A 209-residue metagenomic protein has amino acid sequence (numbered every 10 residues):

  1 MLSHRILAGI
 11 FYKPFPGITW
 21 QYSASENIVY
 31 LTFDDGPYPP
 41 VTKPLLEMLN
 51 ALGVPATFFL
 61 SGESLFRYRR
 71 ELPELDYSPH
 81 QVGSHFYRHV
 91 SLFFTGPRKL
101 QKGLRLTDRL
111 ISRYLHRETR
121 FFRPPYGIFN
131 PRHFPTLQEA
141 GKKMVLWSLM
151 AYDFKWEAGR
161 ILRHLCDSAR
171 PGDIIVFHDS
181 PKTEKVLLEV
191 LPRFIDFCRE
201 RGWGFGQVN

Functional and structural regions predicted by a protein language model:
H4-F93, G103, L110: Active-site beta->alpha N-cap acidic-glycine motif
P14-E26, A51-L52, K185-N209: C-terminal domain-boundary segment and adjacent tail
F33-D35, L60-G62, S84-F86, P124-Y126 (+3 more regions): A cross-domain feature marking catalytic cores of carbohydrate-active enzymes and several ubiquitous metabolic/repair
G36-P40, L60-Y68, V90-R98, R123-F129 (+2 more regions): Acidic-and-aromatic substrate-binding clefts and catalytic sites of carbohydrate-active enzymes
P44-L45, R70-E74, H133-T136, V190-R193: A short acidic, amphipathic alpha-helical/loop segment
L46-F59, Q81, V90, P97-P131 (+3 more regions): CE4/NodB-like, metal-dependent polysaccharide N-deacetylase domain that modifies extracellular/periplasmic N-acetylated
P73, K99-R105, A158-R163, L188-P192: Charged helix-capping and loop-helix junction motifs
I128, F134-S168, G202-N209: His/Asp/Glu-enriched short active-site or ligand-binding loop at hydrolase and phosphoryl-transfer sites
